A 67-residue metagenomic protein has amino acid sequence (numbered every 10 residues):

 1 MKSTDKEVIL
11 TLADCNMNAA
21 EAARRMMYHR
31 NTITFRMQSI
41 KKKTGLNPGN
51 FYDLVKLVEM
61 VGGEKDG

Functional and structural regions predicted by a protein language model:
M1-G67: Cytosolic nucleotide-utilizing catalytic cores of signal-transduction proteins
